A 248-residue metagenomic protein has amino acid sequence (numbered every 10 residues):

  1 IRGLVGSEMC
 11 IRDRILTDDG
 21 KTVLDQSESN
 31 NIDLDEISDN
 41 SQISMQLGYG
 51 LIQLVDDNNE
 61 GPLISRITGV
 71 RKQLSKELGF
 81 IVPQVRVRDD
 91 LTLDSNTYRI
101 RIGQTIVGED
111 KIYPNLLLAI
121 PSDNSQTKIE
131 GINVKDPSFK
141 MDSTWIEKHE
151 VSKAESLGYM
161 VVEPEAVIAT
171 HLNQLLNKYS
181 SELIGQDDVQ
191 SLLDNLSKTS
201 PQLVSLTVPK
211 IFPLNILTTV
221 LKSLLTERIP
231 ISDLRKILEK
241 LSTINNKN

Functional and structural regions predicted by a protein language model:
I1-G6, C10-I11: Single conserved hydrophobic/aromatic residue that forms the stacking wall/gate of nucleotide- or nucleobase-binding
D13-N248: Membrane-embedded alpha-helical signal segments
